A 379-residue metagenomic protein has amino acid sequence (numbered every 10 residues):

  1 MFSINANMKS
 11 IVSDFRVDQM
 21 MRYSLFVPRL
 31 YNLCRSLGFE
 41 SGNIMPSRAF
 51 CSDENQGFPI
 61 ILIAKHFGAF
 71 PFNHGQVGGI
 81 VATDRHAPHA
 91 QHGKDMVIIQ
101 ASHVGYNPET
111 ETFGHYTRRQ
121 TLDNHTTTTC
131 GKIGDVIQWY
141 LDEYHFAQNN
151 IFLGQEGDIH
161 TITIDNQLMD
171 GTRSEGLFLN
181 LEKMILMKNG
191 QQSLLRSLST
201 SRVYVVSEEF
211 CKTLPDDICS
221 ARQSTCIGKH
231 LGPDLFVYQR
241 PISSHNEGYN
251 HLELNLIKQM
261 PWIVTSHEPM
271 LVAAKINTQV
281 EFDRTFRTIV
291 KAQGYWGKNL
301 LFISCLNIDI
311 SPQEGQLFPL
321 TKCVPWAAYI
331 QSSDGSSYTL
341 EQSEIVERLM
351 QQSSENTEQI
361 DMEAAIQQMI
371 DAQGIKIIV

Functional and structural regions predicted by a protein language model:
M1-I44, G68-F70, V77-D95, Y106-V379: Divalent-metal-activated hydrolytic enzyme cores
F50-N55, V104: Short glycine-enriched loops at secondary-structure junctions
E54-G57, S311-P312: Short, acidic Gly/Pro/Ser/Thr-rich loop/turn segments
Q56-I60, T83: Short, well-ordered alpha-helical microsegments
I61-G68: Short Gly/aromatic-enriched secondary-structure transition segments
V97-H103: Active-site neighborhood of phospho(di)ester-bond hydrolases with catalytic His/Asp-centered motifs
